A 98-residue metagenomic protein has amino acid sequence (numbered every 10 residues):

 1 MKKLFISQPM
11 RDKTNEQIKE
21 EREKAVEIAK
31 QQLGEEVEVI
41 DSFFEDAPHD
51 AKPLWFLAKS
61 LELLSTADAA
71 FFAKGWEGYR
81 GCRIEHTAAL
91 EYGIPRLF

Functional and structural regions predicted by a protein language model:
M1-F98: Conserved catalytic or regulatory cores that recognize and/or transform ribose-phosphate-containing ligands
